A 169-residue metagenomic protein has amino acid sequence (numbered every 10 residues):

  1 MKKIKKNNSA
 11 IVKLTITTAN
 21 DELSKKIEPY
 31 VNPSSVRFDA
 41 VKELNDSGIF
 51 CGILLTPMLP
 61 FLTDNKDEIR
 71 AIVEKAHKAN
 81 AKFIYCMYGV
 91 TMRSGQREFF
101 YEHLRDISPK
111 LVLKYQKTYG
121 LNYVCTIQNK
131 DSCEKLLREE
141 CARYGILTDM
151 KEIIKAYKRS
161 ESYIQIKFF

Functional and structural regions predicted by a protein language model:
M1-C125: Conserved AdoMet/S-adenosylmethionine-binding subsite of the radical SAM
H103-Y115, G120-F169: C-terminal accessory extensions appended to soluble enzyme cores
